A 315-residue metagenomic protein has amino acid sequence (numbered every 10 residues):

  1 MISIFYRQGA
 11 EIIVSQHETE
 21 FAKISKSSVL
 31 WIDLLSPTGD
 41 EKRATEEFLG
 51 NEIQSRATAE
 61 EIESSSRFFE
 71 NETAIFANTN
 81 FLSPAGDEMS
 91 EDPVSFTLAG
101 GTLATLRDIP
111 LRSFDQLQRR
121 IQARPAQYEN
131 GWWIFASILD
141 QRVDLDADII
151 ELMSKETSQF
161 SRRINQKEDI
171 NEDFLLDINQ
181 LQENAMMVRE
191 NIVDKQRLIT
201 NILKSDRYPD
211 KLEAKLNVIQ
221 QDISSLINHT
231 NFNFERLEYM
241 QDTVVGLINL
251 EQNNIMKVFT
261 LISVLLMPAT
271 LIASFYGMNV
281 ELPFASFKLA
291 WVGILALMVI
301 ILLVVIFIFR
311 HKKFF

Functional and structural regions predicted by a protein language model:
M1-K211, V218, D222-S225, H229 (+2 more regions): Peripheral, non-transmembrane regulatory/ligand-interaction domains of membrane transport proteins
S113, K215, K288-V292: Short acidic-hydrophobic sequence patches enriched in Asp/Glu that either
T200-E213, M240-E251: Long amphipathic alpha-helical coiled-coil segments
S224-F315: Hydrophobic alpha-helical transmembrane segments and their immediately adjacent juxtamembrane loops
